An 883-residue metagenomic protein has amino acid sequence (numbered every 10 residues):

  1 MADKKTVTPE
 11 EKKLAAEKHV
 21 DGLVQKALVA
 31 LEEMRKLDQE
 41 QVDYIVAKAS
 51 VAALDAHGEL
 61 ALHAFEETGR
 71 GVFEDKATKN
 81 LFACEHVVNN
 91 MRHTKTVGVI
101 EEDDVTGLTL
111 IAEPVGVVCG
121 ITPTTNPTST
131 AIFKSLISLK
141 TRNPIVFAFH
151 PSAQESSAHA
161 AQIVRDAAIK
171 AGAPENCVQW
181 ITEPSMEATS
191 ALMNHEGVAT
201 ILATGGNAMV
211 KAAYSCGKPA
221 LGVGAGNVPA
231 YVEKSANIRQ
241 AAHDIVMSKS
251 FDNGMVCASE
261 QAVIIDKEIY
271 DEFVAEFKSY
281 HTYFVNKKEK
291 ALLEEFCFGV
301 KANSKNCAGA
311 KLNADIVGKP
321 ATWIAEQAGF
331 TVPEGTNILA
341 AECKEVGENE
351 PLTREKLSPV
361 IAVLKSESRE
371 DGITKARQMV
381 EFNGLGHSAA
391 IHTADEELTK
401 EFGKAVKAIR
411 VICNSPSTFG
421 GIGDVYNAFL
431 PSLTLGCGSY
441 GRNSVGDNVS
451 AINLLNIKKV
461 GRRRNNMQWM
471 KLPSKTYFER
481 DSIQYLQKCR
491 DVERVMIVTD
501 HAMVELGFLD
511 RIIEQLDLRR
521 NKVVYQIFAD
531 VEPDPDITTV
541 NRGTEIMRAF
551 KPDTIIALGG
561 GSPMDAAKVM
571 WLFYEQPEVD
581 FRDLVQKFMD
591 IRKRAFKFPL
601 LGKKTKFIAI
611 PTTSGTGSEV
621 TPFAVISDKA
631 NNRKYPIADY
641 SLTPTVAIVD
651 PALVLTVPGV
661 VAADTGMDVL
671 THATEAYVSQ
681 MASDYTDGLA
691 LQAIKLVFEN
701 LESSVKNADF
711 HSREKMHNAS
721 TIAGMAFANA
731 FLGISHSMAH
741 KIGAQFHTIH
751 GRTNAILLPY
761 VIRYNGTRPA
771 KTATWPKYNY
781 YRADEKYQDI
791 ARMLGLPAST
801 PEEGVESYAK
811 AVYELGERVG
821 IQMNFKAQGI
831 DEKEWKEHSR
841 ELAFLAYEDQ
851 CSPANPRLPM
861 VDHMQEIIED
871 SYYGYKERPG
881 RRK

Functional and structural regions predicted by a protein language model:
A2-T109, I137, S279: N-terminal Rossmann-like NAD(P)+-binding subdomain of aldehyde/semialdehyde dehydrogenases
T6-V7, K13-L14, I132, V210-G347: ALDH superfamily catalytic-core signature
R35, F330-N466: Conserved C-terminal structural/oligomerization subdomain of aldehyde/semialdehyde dehydrogenase
M91, A160, T538-A652: Glycine/threonine-rich beta-strand-loop-alpha-helix active-site module that forms ligand/phosphate-binding
V99-Q240: Rossmann-like NAD(P) dinucleotide-binding subdomain of oxidoreductase/dehydrogenase enzymes
M467-T554, F825: ATP/NTP phosphate-donor binding region
V620-A730: Carboxylate- and glycine-rich phosphate/diphosphate-binding segment that chelates Mg2+/Mn2+
Q745-T748, R752-E837, E877-R878, R882: Gly/Pro-rich interdomain helix-loop hinge
